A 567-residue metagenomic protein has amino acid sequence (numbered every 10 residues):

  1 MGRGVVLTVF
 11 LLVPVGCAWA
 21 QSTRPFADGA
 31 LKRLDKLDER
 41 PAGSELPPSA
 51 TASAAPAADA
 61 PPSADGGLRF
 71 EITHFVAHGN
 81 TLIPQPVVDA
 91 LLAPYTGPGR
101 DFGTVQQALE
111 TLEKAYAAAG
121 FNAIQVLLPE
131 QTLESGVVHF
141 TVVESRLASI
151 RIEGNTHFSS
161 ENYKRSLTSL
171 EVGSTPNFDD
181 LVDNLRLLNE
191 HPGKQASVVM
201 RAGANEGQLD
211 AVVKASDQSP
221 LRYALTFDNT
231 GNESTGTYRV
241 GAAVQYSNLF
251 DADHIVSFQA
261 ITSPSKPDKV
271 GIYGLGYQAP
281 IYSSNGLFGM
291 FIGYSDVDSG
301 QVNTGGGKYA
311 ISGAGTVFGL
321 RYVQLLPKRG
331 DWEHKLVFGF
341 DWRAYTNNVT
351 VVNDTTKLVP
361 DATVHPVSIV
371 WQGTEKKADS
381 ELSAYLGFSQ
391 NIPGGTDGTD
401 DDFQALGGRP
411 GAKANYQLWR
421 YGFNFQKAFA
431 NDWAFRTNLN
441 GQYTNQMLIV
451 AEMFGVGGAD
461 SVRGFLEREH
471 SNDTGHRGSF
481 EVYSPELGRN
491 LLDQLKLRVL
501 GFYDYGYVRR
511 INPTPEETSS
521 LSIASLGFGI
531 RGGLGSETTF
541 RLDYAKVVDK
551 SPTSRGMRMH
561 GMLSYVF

Functional and structural regions predicted by a protein language model:
Q21-G231, A260-I272, W419, L439-G441: Periplasmic polypeptide-binding modules associated with outer-membrane biogenesis and secretion
M200, L225-N229, V256-T262, M290-D296 (+7 more regions): Transmembrane beta-barrel strands of outer-membrane/channel proteins
G207, G236-V240, K269-Y273, A314-F318 (+5 more regions): Residues that define the transmembrane beta-barrel architecture of outer-membrane proteins
A215, Y246-N248, A279-I281, Q324-L326 (+6 more regions): Residue-level signature of outer-membrane beta-barrel architecture
L249-I255, Y282-F288, P327-H334, T374-S383 (+3 more regions): Short loop/turn motifs that connect adjacent beta-strands in outer-membrane beta-barrel proteins
D268-G274, S299-K308, T346-T355, G395-Q404 (+4 more regions): Outer-membrane beta-barrel translocator domains and adjoining extracellular loop/strand segments of Gram-negative
D268-G373: Transmembrane beta-barrel wall of Gram-negative outer-membrane proteins
Q404-F567: C-terminal transmembrane beta-barrel domains of outer membrane proteins
